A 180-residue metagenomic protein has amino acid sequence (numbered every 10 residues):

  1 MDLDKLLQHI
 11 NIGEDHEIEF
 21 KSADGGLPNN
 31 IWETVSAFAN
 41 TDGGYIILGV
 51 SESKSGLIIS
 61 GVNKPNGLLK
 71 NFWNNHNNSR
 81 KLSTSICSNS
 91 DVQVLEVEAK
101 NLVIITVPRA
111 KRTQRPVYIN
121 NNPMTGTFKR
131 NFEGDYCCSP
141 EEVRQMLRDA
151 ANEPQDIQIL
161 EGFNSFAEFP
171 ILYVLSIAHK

Functional and structural regions predicted by a protein language model:
M1-K180: Conserved N-terminal catalytic/coupling substructures associated with nucleotide/phosphate chemistry
